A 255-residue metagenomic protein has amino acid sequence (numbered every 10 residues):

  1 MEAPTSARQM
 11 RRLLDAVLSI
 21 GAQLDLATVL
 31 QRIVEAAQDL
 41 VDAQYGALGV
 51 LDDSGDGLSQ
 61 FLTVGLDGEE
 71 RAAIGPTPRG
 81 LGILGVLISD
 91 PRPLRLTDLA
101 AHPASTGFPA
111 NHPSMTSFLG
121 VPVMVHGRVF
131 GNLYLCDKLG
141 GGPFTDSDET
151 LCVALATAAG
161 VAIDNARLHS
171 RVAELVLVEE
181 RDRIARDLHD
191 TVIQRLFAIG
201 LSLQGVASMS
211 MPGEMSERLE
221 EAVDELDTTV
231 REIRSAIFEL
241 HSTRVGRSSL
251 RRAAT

Functional and structural regions predicted by a protein language model:
E2-Q31, E35-L40, Q44-A47, F61-L62 (+7 more regions): Coiled-coil dimerization/phosphotransfer module
L51-S54, V64-G65, I74-L81, R92-G107: Short loop/turn segments at beta-alpha junctions that line or gate ligand-sensing/allosteric surfaces
D56-S59: Hydrophobic residues embedded in beta-strands of well-ordered beta-sheets
I83, T116-M124: A short, aliphatic-rich beta-strand micro-motif
